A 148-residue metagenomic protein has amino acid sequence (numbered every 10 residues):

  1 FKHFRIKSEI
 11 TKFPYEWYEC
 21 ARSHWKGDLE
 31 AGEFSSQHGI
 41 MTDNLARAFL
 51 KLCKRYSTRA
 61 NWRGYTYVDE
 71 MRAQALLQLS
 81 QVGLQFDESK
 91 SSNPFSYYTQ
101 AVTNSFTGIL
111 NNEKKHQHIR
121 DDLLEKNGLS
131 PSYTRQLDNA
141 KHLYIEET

Functional and structural regions predicted by a protein language model:
F1-E70, S130, Q136-T148: Extreme N-terminal regulatory/targeting segments of RNA polymerase sigma factors
R5-S8, P14-Y15, L76, D87-S89 (+1 more regions): Alpha-helical interaction segments
A21, F106, I119-L123, T148: Generic structural signal of hydrophobic/aromatic residues within well-ordered alpha-helices of folded domains
D28-L29, A73-L79: A short glycine/small-residue-enriched secondary-structure motif
R59-V68, L79-A101, I109-K114: Short alpha-helix-to-loop micro-motif enriched in aromatics/charged/Gly
N104-G108, L129-Y133: A short, hydrophobic/aromatic-rich structural module that often spans a beta strand with its adjoining loop
N112-P131: Short, basic/polar amphipathic helix motif occurring as a linker/hinge flanking DNA-binding modules in transcription
